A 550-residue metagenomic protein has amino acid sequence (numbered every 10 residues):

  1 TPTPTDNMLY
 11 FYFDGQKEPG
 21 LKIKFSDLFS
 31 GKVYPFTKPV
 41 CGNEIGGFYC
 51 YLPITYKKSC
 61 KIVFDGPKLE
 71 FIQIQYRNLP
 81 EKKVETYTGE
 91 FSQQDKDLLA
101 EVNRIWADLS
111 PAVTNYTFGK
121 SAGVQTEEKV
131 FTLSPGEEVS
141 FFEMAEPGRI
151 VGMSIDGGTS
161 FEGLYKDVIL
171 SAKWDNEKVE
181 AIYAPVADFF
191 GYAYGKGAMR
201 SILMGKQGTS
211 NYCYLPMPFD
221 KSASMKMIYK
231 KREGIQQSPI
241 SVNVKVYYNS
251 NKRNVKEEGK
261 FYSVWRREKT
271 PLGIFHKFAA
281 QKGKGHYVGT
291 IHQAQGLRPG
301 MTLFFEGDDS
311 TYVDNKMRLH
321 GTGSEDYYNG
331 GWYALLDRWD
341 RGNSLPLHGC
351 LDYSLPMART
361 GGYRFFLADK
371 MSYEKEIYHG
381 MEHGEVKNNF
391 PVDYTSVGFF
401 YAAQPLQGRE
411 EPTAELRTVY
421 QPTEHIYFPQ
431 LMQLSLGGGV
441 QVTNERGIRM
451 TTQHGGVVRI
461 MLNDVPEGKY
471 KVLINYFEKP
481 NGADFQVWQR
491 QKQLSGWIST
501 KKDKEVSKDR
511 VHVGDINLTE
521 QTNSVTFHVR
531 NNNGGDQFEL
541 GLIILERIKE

Functional and structural regions predicted by a protein language model:
T1-H425: Beta-strand-centric surfaces of beta-sandwich/beta-rich domains
T311-V313, R318-S324, Q407-E550: Extracytoplasmic
